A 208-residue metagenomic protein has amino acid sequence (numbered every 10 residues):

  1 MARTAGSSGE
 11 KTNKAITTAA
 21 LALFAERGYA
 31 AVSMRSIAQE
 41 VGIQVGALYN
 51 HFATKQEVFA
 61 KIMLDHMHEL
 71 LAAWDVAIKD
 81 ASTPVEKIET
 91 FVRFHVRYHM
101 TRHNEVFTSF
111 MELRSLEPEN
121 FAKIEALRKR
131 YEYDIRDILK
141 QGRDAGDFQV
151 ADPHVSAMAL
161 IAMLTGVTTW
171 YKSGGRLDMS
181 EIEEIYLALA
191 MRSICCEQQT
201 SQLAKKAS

Functional and structural regions predicted by a protein language model:
M1-A2, F94-R97, T101, Y133-D144 (+3 more regions): C-terminal peripheral helix-coil segments that are non-catalytic and often amphipathic
T4, K11-A15, L23-E57, K61: Helix-turn-helix
K55, I62, H66, L70 (+7 more regions): Hydrophobic/aromatic residues within well-ordered alpha-helical segments
K61, D75-N104, A157-L160, Q199-A207: Hydrophobic alpha-helical connector segments
H68-L71, E119-D144, H154-M158, E181-E184: Amphipathic alpha-helical packing segments from all-alpha helical-bundle domains
M100-E119, S173: Amphipathic alpha-helical segments used for helix-helix packing
